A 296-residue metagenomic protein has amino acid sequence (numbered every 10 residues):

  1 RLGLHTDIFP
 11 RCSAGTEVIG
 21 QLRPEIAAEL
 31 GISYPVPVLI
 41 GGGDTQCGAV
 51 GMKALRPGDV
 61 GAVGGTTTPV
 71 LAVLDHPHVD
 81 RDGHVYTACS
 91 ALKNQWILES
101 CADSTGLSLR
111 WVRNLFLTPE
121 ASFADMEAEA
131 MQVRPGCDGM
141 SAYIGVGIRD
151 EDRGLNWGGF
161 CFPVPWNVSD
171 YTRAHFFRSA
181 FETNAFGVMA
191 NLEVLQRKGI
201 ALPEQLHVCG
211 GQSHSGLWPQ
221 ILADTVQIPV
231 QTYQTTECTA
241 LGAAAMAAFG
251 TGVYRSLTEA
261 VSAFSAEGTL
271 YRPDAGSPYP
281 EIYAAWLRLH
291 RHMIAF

Functional and structural regions predicted by a protein language model:
R1-G3, E17-F296: Active-site core segments that coordinate phosphate-bearing ligands/cofactors across diverse enzyme families
C12: Cofactor-pocket helix-loop regions in the catalytic cores of large enzyme subunits
